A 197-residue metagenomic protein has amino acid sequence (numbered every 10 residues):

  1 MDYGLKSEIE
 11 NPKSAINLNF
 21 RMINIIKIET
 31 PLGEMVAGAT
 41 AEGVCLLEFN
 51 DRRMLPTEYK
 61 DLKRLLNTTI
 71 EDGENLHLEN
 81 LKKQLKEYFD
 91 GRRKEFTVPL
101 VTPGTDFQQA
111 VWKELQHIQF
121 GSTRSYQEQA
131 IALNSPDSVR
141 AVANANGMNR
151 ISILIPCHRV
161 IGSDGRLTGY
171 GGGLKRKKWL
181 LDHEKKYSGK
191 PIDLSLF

Functional and structural regions predicted by a protein language model:
Y3-G4, L18-D137, H183-F197: Basic nucleic-acid-binding alpha-helical/helix-turn surface characteristic of O6-alkylguanine DNA
L5-S7, S14: Intrinsic disorder
I16-L18, G162: Local alpha-helix boundary/kink/capping signal
K60, A143, K178: Active-site phosphate/pyrophosphate- and oxyanion-stabilizing loops and adjacent acidic/basic residues in soluble
D137-R140, R159: Short, cationic motifs built from Arg/Lys/His that form the positively charged side of catalytic pockets
R140-S152: Regulatory, non-catalytic segments
I153-V160: Short Lys/Arg-enriched helix C-cap and helix-to-coil transition segments that create basic nucleic-acid-contact patches
S163-F197: …primarily DNA-binding HTH/wHTH and HhH modules…
